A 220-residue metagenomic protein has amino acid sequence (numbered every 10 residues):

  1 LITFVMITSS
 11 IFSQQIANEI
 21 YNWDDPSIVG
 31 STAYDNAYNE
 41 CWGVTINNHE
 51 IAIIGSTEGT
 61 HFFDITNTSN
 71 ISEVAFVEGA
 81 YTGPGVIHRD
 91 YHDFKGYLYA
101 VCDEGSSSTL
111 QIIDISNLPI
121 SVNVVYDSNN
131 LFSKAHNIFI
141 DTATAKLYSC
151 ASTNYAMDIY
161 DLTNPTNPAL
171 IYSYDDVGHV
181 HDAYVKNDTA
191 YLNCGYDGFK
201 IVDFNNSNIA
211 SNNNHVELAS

Functional and structural regions predicted by a protein language model:
L1-I16: Bacterial Sec-dependent N-terminal signal peptides
S13-S220: Feature marking well-ordered beta-strand scaffolds used for ligand recognition
